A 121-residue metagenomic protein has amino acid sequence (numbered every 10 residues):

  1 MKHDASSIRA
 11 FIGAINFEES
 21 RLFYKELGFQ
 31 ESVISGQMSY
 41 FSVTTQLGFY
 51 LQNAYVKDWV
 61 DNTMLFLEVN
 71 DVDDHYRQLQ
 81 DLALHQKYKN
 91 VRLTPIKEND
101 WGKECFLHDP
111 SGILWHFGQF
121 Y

Functional and structural regions predicted by a protein language model:
M1-E18, L65: N-terminal beta-strand motif that seeds the catalytic metal site of vicinal oxygen chelate
H3-S6, K57-D61, E98-N99: Short glycine-enriched loop/turn motifs at secondary-structure junctions
G13, N53, E98-D100, F106 (+1 more regions): Short beta->alpha transition motifs characteristic of CBS
E19-S20, H75: Conserved hydrophobic core/spine positions of the Hanks-type protein kinase catalytic domain
S20-K25, G112: Conserved active-site tyrosine of GNAT-family acetyltransferases
L27-S32, L84-H85: Conserved acetyl-CoA-binding loop of GNAT-fold acetyltransferases
Q30-L67, L114-Q119: Conserved short beta-strand elements that form part of the metal-binding/catalytic scaffold of enzyme active sites
L67-L114: Vicinal oxygen chelate
